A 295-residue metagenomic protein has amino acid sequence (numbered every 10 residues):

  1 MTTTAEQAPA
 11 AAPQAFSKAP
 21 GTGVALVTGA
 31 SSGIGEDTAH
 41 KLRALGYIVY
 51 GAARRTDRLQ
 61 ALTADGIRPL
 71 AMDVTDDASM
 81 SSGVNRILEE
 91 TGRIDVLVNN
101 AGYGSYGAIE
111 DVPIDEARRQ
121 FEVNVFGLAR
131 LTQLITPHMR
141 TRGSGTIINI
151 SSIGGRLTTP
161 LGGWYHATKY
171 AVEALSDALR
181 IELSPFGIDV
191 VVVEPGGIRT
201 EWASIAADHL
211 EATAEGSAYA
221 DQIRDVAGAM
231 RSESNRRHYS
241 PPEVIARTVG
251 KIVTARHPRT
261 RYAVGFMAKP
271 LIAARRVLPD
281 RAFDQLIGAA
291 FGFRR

Functional and structural regions predicted by a protein language model:
S31-S32: Conserved glycine-rich cofactor-binding loop
M72-S82, I114-D115: The beta1-alpha1 cofactor-binding region of Rossmann-like NAD(H)/NADP(H)-dependent oxidoreductases
R86-N99, S105: A glycine-rich helix->loop->beta "capping" turn within Rossmann-like NAD(P)(H)-dependent oxidoreductase domains
A108-I109, E116-R118: Substrate-binding pocket helix/loop in short-chain dehydrogenase/reductase
T132, T168: Active-site helix of classical SDR
S152: Residue(s) in the substrate-gating loop at a strand-loop-helix junction that position the organic substrate next
P185-N235: C-terminal beta-strand-loop-alpha-helix "lid" module of Rossmann-like NAD(P)-dependent dehydrogenases
